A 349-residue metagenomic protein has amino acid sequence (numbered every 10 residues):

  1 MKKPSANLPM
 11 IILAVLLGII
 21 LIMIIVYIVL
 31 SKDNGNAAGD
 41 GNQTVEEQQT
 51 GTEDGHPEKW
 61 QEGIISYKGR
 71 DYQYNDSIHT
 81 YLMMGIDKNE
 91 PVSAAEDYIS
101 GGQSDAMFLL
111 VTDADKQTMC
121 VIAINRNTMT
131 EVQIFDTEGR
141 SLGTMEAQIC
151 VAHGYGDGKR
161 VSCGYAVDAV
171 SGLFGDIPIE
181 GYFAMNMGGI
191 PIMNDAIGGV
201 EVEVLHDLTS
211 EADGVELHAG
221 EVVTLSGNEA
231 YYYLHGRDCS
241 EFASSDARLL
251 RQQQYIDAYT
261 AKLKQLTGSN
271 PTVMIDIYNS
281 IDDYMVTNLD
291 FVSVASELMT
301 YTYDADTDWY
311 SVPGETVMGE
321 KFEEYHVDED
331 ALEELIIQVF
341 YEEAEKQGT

Functional and structural regions predicted by a protein language model:
K2-L17: N-terminal Sec-pathway targeting helices
I20, I24-T349: Non-catalytic, solvent-exposed segments at the cell envelope interface
